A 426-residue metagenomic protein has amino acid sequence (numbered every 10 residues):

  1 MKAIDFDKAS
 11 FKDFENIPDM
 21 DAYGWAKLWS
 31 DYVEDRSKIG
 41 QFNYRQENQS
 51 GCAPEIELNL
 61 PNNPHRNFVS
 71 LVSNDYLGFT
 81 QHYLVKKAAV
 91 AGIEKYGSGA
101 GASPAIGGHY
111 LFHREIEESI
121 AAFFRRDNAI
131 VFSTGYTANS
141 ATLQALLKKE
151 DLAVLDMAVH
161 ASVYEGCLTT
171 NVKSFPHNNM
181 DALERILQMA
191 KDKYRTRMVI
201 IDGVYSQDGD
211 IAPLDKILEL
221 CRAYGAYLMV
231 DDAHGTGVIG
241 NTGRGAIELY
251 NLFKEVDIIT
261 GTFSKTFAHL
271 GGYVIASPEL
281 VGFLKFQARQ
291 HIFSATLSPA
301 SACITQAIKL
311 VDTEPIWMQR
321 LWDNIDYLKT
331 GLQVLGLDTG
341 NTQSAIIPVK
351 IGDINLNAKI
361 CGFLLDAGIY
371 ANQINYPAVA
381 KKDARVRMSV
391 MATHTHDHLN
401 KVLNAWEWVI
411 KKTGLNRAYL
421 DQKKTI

Functional and structural regions predicted by a protein language model:
M1-I4, A9, F79, Y83 (+6 more regions): PLP-dependent enzyme catalytic core of the Aspartate aminotransferase-like
M1-N16, M20-Y96, A226: N-terminal "arm"/small-domain region of PLP-dependent enzymes with the aminotransferase-like
N16, Q319-L328, Q333-A367, A378 (+3 more regions): Conserved PLP-binding catalytic core of the aspartate aminotransferase-like
D75, H177-V230: Active-site phosphate-binding strand-loop segment of PLP-dependent enzymes
K87-T134, I325: Conserved N-terminal alpha-helix of the aminotransferase class I/II PLP-enzyme fold
T142-A161: Conserved PLP-anchoring active-site segment centered on the Schiff-base-forming lysine
Y224-Y227, H234, I239-Q343: Active-site C-terminal subdomain of aminotransferase-like
